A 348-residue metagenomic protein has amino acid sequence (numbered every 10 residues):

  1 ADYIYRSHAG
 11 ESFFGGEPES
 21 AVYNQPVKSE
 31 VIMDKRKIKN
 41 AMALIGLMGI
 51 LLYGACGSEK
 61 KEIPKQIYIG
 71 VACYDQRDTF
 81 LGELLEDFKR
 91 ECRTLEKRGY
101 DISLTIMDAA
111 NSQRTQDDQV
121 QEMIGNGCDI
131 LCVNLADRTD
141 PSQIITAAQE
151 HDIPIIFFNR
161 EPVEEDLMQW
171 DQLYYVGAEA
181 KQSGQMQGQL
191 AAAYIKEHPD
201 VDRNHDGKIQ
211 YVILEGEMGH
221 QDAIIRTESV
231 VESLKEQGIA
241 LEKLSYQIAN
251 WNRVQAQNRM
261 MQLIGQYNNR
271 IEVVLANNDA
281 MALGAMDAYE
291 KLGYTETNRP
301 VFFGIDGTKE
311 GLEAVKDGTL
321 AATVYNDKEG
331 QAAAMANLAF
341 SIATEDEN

Functional and structural regions predicted by a protein language model:
Y3-R6, E11-I32: Short, Lys/Arg-enriched N-terminal segments with co-localized hydrophobic residues within the first ~10-30 amino acids
R6-S7, G16, G46, I67 (+1 more regions): Short linear sequence motifs
Y23, D34-K37, G57-N348: A residue-level marker of the well-folded mature domains of exported/periplasmic proteins
K37-L44: Sec-dependent signal peptide recognition, specifically the positively charged N-region followed immediately by
L44-L51: Bacterial N-terminal signal peptides
Y53-A55: C-terminal motif of bacterial Sec signal peptides marking the signal peptidase cleavage site
